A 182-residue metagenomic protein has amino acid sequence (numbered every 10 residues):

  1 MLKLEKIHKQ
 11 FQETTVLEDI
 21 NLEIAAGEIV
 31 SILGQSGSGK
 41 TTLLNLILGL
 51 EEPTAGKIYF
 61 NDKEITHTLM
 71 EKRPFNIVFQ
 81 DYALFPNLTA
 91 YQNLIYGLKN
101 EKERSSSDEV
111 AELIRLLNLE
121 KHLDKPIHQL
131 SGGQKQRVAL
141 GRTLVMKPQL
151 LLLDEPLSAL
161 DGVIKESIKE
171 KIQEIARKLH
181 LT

Functional and structural regions predicted by a protein language model:
L33-Q35: The feature captures the beta-strand-to-loop junction immediately N-terminal to the Walker
L48: Helix-to-loop junction immediately C-terminal to a conserved catalytic motif
E64-F79, N100: ABC ATPase NBD coupling module
S105-H122, Q173-R177: Conserved ABC ATPase "signature" region
P126-L130, Q134: Conserved ABC ATPase signature
V145-Q149: A short, proline-enriched helix->beta-strand linker immediately N-terminal to the Walker B motif in ABC-type P-loop
L151-E155: Catalytic Walker B motif of ABC-type/P-loop ATPase nucleotide-binding domains
